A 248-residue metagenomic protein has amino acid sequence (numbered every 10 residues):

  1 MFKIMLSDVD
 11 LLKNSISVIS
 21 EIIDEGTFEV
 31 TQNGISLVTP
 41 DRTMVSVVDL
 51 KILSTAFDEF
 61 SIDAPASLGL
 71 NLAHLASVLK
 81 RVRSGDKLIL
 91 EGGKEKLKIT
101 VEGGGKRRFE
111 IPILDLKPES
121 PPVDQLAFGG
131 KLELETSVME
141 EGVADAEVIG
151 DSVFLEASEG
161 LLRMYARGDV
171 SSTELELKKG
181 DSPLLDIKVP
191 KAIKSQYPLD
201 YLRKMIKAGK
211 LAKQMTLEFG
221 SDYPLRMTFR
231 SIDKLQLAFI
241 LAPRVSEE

Functional and structural regions predicted by a protein language model:
M1-S20, E25-V148, E156-E248: DNA polymerase sliding clamps and clamp-related checkpoint/processivity subunits
